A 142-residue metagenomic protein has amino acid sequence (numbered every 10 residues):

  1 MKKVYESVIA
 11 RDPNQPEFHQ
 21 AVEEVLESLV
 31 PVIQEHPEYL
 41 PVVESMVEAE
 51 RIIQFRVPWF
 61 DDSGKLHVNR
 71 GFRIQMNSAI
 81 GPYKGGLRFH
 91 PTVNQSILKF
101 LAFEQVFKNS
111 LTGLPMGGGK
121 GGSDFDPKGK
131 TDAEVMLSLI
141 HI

Functional and structural regions predicted by a protein language model:
R11-Q20, E24-V32: Short, low-complexity S/T/E/D/G/P-rich linear segments that nucleate or cap local secondary structure
H19-E23, E35-E44, T112-G119: Short coil/turn segments at secondary-structure boundaries
E38-H67: Structured beta-strand/loop patches that form or line metal/cofactor-binding pockets in enzymes
N77-G86, N94-G119, M136: ATP-dependent carboxylate/acyl-activation modules
G118-G129: A glycine-rich phosphate/pyrophosphate-binding beta-strand-loop-alpha-helix module
T131-L137: Short, conserved charged micro-motifs
I140-I142: Conserved small/polar residues in nucleotide/adenosyl-binding loops
